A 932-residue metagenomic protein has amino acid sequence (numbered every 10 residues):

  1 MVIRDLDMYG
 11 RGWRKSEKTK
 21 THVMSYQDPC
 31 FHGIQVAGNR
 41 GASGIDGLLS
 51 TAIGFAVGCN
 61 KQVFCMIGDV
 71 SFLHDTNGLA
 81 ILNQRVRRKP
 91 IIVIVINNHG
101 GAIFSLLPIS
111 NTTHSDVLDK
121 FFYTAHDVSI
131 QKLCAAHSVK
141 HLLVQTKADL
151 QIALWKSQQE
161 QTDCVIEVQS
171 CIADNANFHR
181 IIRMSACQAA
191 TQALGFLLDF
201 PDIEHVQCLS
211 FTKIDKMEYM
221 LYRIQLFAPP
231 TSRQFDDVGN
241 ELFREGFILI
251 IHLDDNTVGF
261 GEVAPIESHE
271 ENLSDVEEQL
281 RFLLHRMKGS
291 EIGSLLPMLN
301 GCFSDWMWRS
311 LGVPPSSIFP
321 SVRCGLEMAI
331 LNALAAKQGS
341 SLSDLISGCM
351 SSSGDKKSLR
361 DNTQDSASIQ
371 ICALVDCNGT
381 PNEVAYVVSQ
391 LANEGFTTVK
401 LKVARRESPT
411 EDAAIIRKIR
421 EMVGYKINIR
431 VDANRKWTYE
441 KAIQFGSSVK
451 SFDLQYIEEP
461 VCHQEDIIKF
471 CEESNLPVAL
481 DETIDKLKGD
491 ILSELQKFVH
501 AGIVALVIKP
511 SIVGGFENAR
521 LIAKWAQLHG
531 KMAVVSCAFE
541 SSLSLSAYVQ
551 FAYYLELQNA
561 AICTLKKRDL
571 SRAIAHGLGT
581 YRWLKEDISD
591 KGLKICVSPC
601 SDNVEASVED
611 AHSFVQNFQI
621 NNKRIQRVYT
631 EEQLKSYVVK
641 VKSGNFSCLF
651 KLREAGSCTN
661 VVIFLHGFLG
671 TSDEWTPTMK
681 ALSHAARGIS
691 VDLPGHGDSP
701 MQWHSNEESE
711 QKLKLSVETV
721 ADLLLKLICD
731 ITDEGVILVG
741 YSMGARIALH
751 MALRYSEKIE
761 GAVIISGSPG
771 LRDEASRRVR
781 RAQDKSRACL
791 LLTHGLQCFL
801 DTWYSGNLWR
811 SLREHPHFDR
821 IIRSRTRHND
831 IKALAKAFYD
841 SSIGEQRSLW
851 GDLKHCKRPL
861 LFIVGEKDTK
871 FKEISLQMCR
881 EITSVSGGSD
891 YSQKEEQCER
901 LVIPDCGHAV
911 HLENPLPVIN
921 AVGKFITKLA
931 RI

Functional and structural regions predicted by a protein language model:
Y9-G12, S16, V23-L194: Thiamine diphosphate
A190-H205, L209, E241, A538-T630: Flexible C-terminal active-site loop/helix
L209, H252-Q338: Metal- or metallocofactor-binding catalytic centers and their adjacent structured scaffolds across diverse enzyme
L401-A547, L584-L593: Catalytic core of soluble alpha/beta enzymes
K642-R653, D673, P677-K680, H684-V739 (+3 more regions): Active-site loop/oxyanion-hole signature of alpha/beta-hydrolase fold enzymes
L753, K758-L792: Flexible "cap/lid" loop of the alpha/beta hydrolase fold
E774-R778, L790-D852: Conserved alpha/beta-hydrolase catalytic His-Asp/Glu region
H855-C906: Conserved loop-alpha-helix segment in the C-terminal half of the alpha/beta-hydrolase fold that carries the catalytic
